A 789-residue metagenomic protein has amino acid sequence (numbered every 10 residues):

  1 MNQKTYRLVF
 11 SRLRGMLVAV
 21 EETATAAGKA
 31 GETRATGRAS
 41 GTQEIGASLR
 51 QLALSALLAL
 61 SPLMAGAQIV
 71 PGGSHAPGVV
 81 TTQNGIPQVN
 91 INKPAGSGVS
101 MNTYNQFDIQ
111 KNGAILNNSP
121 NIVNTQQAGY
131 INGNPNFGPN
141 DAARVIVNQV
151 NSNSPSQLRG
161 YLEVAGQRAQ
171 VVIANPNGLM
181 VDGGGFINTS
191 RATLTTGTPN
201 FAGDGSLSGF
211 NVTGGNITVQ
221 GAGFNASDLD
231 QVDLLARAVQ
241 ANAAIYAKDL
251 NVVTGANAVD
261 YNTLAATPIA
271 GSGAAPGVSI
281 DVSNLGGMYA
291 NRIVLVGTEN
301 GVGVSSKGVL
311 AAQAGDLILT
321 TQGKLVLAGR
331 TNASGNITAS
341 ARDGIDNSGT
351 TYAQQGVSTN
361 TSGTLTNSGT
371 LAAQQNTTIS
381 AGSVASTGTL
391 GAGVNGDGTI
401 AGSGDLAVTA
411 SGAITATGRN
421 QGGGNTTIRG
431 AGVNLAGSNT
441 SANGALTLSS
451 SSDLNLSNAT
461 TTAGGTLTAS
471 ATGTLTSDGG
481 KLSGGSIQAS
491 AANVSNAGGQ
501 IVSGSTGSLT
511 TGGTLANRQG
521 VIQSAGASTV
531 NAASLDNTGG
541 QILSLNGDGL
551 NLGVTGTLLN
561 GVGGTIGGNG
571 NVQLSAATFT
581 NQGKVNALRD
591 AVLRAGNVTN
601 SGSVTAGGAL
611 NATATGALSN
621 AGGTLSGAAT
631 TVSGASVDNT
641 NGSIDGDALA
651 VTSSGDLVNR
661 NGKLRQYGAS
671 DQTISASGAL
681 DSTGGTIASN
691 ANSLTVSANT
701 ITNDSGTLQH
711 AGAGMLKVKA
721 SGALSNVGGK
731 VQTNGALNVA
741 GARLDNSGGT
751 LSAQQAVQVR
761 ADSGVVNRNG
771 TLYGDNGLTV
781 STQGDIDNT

Functional and structural regions predicted by a protein language model:
N2, F10-R50, A59, L63-Q313 (+1 more regions): Solvent-exposed adhesion/ligand-recognition segments of exported proteins
G96-G98, A114-L116, N121-V123, S152-S156 (+70 more regions): Extracellular beta-strand scaffolds
